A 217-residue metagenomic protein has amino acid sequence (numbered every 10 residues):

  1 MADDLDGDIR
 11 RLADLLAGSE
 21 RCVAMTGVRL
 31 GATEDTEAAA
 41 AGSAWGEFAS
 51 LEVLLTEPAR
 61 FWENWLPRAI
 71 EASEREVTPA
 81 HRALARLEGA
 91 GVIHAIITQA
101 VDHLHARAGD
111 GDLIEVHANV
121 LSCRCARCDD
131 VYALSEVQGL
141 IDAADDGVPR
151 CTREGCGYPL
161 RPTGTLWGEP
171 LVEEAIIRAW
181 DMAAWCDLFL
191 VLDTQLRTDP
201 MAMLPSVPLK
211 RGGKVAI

Functional and structural regions predicted by a protein language model:
M1-I217: Conserved catalytic core of sirtuin-type NAD+-dependent deacylases
